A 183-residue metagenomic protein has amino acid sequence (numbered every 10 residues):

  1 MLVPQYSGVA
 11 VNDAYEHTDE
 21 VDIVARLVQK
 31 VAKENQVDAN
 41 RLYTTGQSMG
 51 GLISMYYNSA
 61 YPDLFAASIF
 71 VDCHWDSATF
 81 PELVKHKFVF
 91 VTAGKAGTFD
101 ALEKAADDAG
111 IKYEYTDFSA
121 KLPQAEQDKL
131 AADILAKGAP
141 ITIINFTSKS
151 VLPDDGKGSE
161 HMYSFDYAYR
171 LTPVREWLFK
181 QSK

Functional and structural regions predicted by a protein language model:
M1-G8: Conserved alpha/beta-hydrolase
V9-A14, V151-D154: Short, solvent-exposed loop/turn elements at domain surfaces
N12-M49: Gly/Ser-rich "nucleophile elbow"/oxyanion-hole loop immediately N-terminal to the catalytic nucleophile in hydrolases
A14-D22, S59, A96-D100, S164-Y169: Soluble non-cytosolic domains of exported or imported proteins
Q29-Q36, S59-D63, D107-I111, F179-K183: Sec-exported extracytoplasmic/periplasmic mature domains
E34, N40-V84: Primarily recognizes the serine-hydrolase "nucleophile elbow" in alpha/beta-hydrolase and SGNH/GDSL folds
C73, A78-K112: A catalytic-pocket lid/entrance helix-loop region that shapes and gates access to the active site across common
V91-F99, Y113-K183: C-terminal catalytic histidine-bearing segment of alpha/beta-hydrolase fold enzymes
